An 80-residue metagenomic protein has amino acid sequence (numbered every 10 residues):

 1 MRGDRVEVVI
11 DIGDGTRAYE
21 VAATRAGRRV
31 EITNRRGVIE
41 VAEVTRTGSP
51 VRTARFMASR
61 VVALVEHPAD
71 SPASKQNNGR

Functional and structural regions predicted by a protein language model:
M1-R80: Eukaryotic intrinsically disordered, low-complexity regulatory linkers and tails enriched in Ser/Thr/Pro
